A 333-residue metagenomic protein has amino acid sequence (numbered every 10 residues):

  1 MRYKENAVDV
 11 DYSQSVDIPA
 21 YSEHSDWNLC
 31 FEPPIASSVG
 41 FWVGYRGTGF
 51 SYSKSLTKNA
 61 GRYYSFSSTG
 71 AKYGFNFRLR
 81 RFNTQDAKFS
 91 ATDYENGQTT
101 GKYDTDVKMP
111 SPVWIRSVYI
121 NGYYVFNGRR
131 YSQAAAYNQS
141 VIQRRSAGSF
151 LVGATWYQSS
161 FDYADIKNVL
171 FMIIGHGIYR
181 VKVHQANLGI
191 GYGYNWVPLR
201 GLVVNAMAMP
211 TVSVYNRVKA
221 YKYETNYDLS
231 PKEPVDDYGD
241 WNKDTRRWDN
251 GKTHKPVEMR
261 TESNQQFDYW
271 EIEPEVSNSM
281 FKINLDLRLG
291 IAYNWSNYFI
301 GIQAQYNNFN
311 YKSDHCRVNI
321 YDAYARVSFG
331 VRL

Functional and structural regions predicted by a protein language model:
M1-A7, V43, Y52-K54, S68 (+8 more regions): Transmembrane beta-barrel strands of outer-membrane/channel proteins
N6-E23, R78-N121: Outer-membrane beta-barrel translocator/channel fold
A7-S38, Y52-K58, H176: Surface-exposed strand-loop-strand hairpins of Gram-negative outer-membrane beta-barrel proteins
W27-S38, K88-D93, K102-I115, S159-Q185 (+3 more regions): Extracellular/periplasm-exposed beta-strand and loop segments of Gram-negative cell-envelope proteins, dominated by
Y45-G61, S277, A304-N308: Transmembrane beta-strand segments that form the barrel wall of outer-membrane beta-barrel proteins
G47-Y52, K72-F77, G128-Y131, L202 (+1 more regions): Repeated loop/turn-to-beta-strand initiation elements of outer-membrane beta-barrel proteins
I120-G122, Y321-L333: Outer-membrane beta-barrel "beta-signal"
N127-G148, P198-V204: Short loop/turn motifs that connect adjacent beta-strands in outer-membrane beta-barrel proteins
